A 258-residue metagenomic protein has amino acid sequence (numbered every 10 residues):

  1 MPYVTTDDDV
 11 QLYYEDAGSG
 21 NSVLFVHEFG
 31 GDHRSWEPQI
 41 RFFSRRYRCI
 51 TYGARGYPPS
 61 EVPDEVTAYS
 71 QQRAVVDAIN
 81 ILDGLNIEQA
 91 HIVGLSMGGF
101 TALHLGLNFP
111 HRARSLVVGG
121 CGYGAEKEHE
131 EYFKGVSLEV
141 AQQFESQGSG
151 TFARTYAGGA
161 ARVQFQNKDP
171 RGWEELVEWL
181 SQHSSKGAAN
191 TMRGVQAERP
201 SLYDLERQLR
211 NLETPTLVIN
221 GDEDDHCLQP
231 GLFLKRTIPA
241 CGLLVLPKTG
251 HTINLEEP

Functional and structural regions predicted by a protein language model:
D7, I40-R41, I50-V93, M97 (+1 more regions): Active-site loop/oxyanion-hole signature of alpha/beta-hydrolase fold enzymes
G20, E28-G31, S96: Active-site glycine-rich loops that stabilize anionic/oxyanionic intermediates across multiple enzyme folds
E28-P38, C49: Serine-hydrolase catalytic-loop signature spanning alpha/beta hydrolases and amidase-signature enzymes
L103, L107-N108, A113-Q147: Flexible "cap/lid" loop of the alpha/beta hydrolase fold
K127-Y132, S146-Q208: Conserved alpha/beta-hydrolase catalytic His-Asp/Glu region
L212, V218-N220: Short beta-strand/loop motif that positions the catalytic acidic residue of the alpha/beta-hydrolase fold
D225-P230: Conserved alpha/beta-hydrolase "acid-adjacent" motif
T249-P258: Catalytic histidine-centered segment of alpha/beta-hydrolase-like enzymes
